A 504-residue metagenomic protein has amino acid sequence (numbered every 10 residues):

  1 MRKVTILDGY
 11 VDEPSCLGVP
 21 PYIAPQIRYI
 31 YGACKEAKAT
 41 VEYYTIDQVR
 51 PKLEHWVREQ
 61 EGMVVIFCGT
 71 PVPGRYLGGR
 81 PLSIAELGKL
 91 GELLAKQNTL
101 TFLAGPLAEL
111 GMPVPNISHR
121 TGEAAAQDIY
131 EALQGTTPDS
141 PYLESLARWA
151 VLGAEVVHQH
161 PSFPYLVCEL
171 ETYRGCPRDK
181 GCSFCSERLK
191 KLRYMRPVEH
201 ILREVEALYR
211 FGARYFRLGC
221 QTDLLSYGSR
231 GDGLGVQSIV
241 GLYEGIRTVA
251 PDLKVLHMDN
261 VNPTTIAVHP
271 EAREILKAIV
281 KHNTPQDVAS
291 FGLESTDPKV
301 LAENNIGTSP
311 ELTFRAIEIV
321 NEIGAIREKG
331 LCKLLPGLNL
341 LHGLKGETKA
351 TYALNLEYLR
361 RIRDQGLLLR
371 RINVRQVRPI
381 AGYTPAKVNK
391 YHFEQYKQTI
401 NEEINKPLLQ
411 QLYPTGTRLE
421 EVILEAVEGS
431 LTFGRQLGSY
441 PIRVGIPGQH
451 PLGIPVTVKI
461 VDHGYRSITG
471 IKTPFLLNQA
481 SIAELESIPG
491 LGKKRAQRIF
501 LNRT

Functional and structural regions predicted by a protein language model:
R2-H200: Acidic, low-complexity intrinsically disordered segments
V4-L7, E206-E347, R361: Conserved SAM/AdoMet-binding glycine-rich loop
P14, G74, A108-G111, R217-G231 (+3 more regions): Flexible glycine/acidic-rich beta-alpha junction loops that bind and position SAM and/or redox cofactors in anaerobic
C176, I201, F291, I372 (+1 more regions): Conserved, mostly hydrophobic/aromatic
F393-F475: Terminal RNA-binding accessory module
G470-P489, L501: Extended, structured, electrostatic nucleic-acid-contact surfaces
R498-T504: Residue-level signature of tetratricopeptide-repeat
